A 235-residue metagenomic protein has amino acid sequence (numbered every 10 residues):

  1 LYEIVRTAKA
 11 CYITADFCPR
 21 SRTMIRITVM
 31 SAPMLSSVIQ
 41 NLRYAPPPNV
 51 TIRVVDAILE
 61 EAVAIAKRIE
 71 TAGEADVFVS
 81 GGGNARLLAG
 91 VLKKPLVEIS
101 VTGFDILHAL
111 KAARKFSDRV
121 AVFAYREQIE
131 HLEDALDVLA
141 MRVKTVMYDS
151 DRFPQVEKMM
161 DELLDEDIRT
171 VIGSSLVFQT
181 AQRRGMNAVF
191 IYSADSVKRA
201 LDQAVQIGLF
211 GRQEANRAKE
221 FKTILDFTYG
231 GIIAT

Functional and structural regions predicted by a protein language model:
M24-R43: N-terminal basic/disordered segments at the start of proteins
V29-L35, V54-L59, S80-G83, S100-T102 (+5 more regions): Structural motif
A45-D56, L139-S150: Short beta-strand elements in bilobed, periplasmic/extracellular small-molecule ligand-binding domains
E61-E74, Q155-D167: Short, well-structured alpha-helical segments in soluble
R68-S100: Helix-enriched interaction subdomains in cytosolic or periplasmic regions, typified by TIR/SEFIR signaling/NADase cores
A124, E166-G173, V177-E214: Short, low-complexity N-terminal regulatory "tails/caps" that precede and couple sensory modules
E214-T235: Sensory modules in modular signal-transduction proteins
